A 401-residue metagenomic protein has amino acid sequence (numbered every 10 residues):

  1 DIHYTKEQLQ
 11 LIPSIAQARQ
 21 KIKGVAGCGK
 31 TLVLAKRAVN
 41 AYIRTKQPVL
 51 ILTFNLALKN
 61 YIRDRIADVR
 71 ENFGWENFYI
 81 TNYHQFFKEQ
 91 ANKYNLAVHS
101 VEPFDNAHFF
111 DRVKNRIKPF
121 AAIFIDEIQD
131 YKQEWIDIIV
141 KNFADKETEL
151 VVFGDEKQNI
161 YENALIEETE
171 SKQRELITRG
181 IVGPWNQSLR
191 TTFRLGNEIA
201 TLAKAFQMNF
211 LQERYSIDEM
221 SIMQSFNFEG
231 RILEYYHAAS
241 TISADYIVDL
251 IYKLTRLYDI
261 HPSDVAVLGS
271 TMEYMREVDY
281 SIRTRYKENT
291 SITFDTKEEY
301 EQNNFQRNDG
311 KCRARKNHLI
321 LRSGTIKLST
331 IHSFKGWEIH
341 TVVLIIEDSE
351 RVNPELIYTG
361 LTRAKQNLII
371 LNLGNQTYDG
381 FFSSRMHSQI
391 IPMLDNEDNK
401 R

Functional and structural regions predicted by a protein language model:
D1, S14-Q17: A mid-sequence, solvent-exposed acidic-amphipathic segment
D1-Q8: N-terminal pre-Walker A segment at the start of P-loop NTPase domains
K6, P13, Q20-N92, A122 (+1 more regions): Conserved helicase motor core of SF1/SF2 NTP-dependent helicases
Y94-A97: Active-site-proximal specificity loops/subdomain of glycosyltransferases
H99-H108, N308-K311, N353: Alpha-helix capping and helix-coil boundary motifs
V101-A121, N142-K146: Short basic/glycine-enriched coil/helix segment immediately N-terminal to the Walker B
